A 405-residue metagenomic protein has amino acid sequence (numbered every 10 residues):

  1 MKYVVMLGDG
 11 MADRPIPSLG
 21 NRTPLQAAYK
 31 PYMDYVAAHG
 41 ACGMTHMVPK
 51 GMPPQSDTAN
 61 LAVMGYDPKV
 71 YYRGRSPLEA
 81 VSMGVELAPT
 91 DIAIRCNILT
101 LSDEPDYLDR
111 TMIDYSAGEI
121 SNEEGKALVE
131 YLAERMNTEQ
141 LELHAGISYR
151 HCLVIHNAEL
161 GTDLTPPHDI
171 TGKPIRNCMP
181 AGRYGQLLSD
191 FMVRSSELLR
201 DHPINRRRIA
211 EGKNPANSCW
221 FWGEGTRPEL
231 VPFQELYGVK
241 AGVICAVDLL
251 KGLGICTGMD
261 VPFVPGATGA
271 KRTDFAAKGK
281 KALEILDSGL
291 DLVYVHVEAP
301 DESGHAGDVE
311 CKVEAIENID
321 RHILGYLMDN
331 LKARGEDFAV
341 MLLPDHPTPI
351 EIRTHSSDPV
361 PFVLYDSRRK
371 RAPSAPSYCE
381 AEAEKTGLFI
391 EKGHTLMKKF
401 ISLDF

Functional and structural regions predicted by a protein language model:
M1-F405: Feature captures the catalytic ectodomains and active-site-proximal regions of enzymes that hydrolyze or transfer
